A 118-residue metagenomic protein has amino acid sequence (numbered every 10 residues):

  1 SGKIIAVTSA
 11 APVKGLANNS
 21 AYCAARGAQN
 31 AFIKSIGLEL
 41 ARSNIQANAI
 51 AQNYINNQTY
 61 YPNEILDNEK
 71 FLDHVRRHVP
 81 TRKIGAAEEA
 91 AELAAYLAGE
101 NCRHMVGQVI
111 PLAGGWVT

Functional and structural regions predicted by a protein language model:
A6, N48-A49: Rossmann-fold scaffold of SDR-type NAD(P)-dependent oxidoreductases
S9: Residue(s) in the substrate-gating loop at a strand-loop-helix junction that position the organic substrate next
V13-N19, A41: Active-site "substrate specificity/gating" loop of NAD(P)-dependent dehydrogenases, especially the short-chain
A25: Active-site helix of classical SDR
K34: A short, exposed helix-loop element centered on a Lys and neighboring polar residues
L38-R42, R103: Alpha-helical segment proximal to the catalytic Tyr-Lys
R42, N53-H78: A glycine/serine/threonine-rich, flexible loop-to-helix segment that serves as the NAD(P) cofactor-binding "lid"
A49, K70-G107, L112-G114: C-terminal helical subdomain
